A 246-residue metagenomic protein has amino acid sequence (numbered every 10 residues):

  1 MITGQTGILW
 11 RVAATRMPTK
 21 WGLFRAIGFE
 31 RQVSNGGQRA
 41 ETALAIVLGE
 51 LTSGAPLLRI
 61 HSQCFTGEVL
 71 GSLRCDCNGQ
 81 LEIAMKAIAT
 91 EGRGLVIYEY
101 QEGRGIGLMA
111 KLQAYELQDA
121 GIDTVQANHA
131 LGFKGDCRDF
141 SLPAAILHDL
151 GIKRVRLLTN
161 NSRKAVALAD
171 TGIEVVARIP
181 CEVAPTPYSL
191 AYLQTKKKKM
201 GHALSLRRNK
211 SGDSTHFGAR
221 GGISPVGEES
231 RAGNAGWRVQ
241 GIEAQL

Functional and structural regions predicted by a protein language model:
M1-I223, W237-L246: Catalytic domains of riboflavin
